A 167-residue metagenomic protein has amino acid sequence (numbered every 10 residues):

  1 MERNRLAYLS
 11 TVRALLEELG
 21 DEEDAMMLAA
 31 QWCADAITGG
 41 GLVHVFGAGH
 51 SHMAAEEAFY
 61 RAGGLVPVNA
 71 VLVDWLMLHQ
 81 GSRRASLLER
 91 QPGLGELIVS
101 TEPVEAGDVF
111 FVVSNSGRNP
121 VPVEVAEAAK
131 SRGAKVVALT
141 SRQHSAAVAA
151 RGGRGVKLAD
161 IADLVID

Functional and structural regions predicted by a protein language model:
M1-D167: Conserved N-terminal alpha-helical segment that immediately precedes and caps sugar-phosphate-binding
